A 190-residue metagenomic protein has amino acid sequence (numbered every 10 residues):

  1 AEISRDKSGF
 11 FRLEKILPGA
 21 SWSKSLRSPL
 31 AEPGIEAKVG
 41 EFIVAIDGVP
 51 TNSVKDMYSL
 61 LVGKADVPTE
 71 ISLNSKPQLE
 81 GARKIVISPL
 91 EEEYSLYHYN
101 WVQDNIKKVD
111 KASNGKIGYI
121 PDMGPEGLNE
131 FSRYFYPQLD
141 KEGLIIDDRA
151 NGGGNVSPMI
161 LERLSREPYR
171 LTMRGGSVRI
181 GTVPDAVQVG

Functional and structural regions predicted by a protein language model:
A1-S25, K111: PDZ/PDZ-like peptide-tail recognition elements
A20-L30, V44, V49-G190: Cleft-lining beta-strand/loop regions that shape enzyme active-site pockets
G40: Conserved catalytic motifs of ABC-family nucleotide-binding domains
